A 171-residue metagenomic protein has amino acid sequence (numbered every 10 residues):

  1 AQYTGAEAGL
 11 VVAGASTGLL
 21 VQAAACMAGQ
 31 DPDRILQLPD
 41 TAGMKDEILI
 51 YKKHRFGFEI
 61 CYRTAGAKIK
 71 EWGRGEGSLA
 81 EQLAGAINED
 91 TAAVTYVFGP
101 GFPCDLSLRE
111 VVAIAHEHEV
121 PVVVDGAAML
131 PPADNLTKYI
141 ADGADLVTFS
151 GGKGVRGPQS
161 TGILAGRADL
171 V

Functional and structural regions predicted by a protein language model:
A1: A glycine-/small-polar-enriched, mobile loop at the entrance of the PLP active site in fold-type I
G5-V12, S16-V171: Conserved PLP-enzyme active-site core in the AAT-like
